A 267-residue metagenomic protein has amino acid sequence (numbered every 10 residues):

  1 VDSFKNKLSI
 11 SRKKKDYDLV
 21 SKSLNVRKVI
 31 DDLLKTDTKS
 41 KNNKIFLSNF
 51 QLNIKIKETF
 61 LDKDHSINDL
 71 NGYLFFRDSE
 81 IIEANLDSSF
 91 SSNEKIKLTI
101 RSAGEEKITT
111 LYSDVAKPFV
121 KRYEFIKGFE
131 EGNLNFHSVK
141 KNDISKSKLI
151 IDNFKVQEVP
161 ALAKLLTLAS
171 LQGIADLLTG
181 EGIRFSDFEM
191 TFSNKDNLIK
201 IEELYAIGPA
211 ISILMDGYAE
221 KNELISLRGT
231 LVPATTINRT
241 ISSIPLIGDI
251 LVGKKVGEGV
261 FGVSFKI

Functional and structural regions predicted by a protein language model:
V1-I199, L204, I211-I267: Membrane-proximal interfacial segments on either side of biological membranes
